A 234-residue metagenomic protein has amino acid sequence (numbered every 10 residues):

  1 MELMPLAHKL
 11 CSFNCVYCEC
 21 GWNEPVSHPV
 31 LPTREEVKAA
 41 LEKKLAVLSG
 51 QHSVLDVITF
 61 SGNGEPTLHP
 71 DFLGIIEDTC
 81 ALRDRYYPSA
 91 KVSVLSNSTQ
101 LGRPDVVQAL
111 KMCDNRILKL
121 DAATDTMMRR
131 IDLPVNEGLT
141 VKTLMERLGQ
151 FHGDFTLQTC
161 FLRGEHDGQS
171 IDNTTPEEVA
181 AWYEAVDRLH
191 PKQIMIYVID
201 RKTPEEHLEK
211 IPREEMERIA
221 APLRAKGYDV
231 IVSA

Functional and structural regions predicted by a protein language model:
E2-A39: Canonical Radical SAM [4Fe-4S] cluster-binding loop centered on the CxxxCxxC motif and its immediate flanking residues
L3, F60-G62, T159, V198: Short glycine-centered, acidic/aromatic-flanked micro-motifs in structured strand/loop junctions that mark active-site
R34, I76, V179, P212-E217: Amphipathic alpha-helical segments in well-structured domains
K38-A46, I75-L82: Short, well-ordered amphipathic alpha-helices
A39-S61: Short Fe-S-cluster ligation motifs
F60-E65, N97: Glycine-rich beta-strand-to-loop/alpha-helix junction loops that act as flexible
L68-Y197, K202-E209: Conserved AdoMet/S-adenosylmethionine-binding subsite of the radical SAM
P212-A234: Binuclear metal-ion centers of metallo-dependent hydrolases, dominated by the metallo-beta-lactamase
